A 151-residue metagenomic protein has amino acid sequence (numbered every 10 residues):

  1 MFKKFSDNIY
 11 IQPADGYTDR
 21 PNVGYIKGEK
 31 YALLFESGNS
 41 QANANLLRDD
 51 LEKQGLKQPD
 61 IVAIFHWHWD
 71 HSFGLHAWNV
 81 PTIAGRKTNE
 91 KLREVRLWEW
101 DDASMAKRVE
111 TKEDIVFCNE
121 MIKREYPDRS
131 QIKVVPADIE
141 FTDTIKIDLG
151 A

Functional and structural regions predicted by a protein language model:
F2-E52: Conserved beta-strand hairpin/beta-sheet module of binuclear metal-dependent hydrolase folds, prominently
K3-K4, F73-N79, I147-D148: Short loop/helix-cap segments at secondary-structure boundaries that form the rim of catalytic
K4, E94-A151: Metallo-beta-lactamase
I9-I11, V62, T82, D138-E140: Conserved beta-strand scaffold positions in the cores of enzyme catalytic domains, especially in NTP/NDP-utilizing
P13-D15, R86, T142: Residues at the C-termini of beta-strands that transition into short coil/loop
A42-K87: Active-site metal-binding motif and surrounding structural segment of the metallo-beta-lactamase
N89-L92: Short gly/pro/ser/thr-enriched loop/turn and capping motifs at secondary-structure boundaries
